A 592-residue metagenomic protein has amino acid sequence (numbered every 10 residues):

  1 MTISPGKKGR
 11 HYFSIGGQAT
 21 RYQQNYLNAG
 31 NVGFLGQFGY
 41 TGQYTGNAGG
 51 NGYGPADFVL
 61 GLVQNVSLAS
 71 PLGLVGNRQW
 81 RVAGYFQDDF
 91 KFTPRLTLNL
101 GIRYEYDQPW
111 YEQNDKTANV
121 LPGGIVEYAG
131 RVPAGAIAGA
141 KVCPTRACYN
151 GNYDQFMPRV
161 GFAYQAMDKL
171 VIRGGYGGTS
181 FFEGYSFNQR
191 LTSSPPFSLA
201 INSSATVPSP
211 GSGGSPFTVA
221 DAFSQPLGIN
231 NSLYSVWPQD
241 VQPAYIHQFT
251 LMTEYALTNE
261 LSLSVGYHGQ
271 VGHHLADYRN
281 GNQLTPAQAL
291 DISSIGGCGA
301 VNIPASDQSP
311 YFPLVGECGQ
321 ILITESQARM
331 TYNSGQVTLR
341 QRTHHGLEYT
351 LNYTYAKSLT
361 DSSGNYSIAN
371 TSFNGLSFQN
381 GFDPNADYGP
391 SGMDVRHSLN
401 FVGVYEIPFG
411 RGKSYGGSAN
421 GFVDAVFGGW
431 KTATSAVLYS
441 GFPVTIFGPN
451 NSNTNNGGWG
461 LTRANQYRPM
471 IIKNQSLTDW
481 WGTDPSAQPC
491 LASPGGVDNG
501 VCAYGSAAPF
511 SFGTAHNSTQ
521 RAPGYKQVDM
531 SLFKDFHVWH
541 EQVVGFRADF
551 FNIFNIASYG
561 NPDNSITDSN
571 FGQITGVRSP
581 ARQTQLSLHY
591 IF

Functional and structural regions predicted by a protein language model:
T2-S4: Signal that preferentially marks extracellular ectodomain short beta-strand elements of beta-sandwich modules
K7-F13, G17-P55, E105-R131, G178-A222 (+3 more regions): A surface-exposed, glycine/aromatic-enriched loop/edge motif typical of exported proteins
R10-Q165, S367-T371, S377: Signature of Gram-negative outer-membrane beta-barrel scaffolds
R95, P109, G228-F592: Short, solvent-exposed micro-motifs at the edges of structured domains
N152-F156, F162, L170, L191 (+2 more regions): Short acidic-hydrophobic sequence patches enriched in Asp/Glu that either
F156, A166, I172, Y176-G178 (+1 more regions): Outer membrane beta-barrel
